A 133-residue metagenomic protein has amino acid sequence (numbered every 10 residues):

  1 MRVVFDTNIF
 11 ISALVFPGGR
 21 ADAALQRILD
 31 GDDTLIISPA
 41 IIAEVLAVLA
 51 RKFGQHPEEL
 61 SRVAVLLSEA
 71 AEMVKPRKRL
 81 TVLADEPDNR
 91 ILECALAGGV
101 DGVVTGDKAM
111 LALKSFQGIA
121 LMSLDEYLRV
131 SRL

Functional and structural regions predicted by a protein language model:
M1-R2: Residues that mark the start of a beta-strand
F5, V15, A21-A50: PIN/NYN-family metal-dependent endoribonuclease catalytic core
D6-T7, I37-S38, G106-D107, S123-L124: A secondary-structure boundary/capping signal
I9-F10, I41, A109-M110: Alpha-helix capping/helix-boundary segments
G19, I36, E58, R62 (+2 more regions): Residues at secondary-structure transition points
E69-V103, K108: Active-site neighborhoods of divalent-metal-dependent phosphate/nucleic-acid chemistry enzymes
G102, K108-L133: Acidic, PIN/NYN-like endoribonuclease modules and their adjacent C-terminal/linker elements
